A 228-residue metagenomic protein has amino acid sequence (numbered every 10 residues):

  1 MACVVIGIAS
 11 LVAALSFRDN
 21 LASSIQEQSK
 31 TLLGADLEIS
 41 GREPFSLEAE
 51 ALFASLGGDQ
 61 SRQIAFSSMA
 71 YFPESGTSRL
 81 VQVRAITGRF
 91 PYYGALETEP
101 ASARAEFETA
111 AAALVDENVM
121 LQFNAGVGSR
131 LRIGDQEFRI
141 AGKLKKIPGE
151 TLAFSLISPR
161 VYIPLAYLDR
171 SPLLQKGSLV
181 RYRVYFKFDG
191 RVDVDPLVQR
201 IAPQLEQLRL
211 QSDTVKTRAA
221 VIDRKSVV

Functional and structural regions predicted by a protein language model:
M1-V228: Membrane transport/envelope proteins' first extracytoplasmic loop
